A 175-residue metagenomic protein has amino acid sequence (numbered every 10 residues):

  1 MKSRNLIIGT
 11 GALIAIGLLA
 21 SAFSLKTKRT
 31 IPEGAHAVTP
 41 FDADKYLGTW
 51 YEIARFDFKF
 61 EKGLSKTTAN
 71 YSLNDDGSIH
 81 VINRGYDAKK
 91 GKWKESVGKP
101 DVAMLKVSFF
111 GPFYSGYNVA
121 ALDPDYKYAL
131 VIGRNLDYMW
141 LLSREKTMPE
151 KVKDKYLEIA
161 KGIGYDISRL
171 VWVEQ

Functional and structural regions predicted by a protein language model:
K2-Q175: A beta-rich soluble binding module of mature secreted/lumenal proteins
